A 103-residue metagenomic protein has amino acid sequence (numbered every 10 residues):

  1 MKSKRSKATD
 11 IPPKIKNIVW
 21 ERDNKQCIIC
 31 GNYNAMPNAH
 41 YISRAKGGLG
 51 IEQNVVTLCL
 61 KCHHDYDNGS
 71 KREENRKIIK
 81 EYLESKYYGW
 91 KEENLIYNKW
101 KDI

Functional and structural regions predicted by a protein language model:
M1-K4, P13: Short, low-complexity interaction segments enriched in Ser/Thr/Pro/Gly
S3-K7, A45-V56, H64-I103: Polybasic, low-complexity binding patches
D10-P37, C59-K61: Short cysteine-rich loop/turn motifs with clustered Cys
A35-A45: Short recognition patches in nucleic-acid-associated and regulatory proteins
H40, H63-H64: Histidine (H) residue identity feature
